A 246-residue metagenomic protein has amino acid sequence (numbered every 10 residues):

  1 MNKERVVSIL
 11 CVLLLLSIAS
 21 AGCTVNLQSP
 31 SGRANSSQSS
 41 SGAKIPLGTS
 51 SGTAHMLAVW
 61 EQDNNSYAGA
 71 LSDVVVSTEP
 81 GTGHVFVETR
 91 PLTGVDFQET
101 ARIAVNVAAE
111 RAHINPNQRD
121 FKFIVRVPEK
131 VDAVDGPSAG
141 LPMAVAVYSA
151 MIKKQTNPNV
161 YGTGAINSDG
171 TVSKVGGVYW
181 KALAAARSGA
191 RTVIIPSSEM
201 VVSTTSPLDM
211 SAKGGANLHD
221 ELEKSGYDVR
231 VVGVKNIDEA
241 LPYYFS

Functional and structural regions predicted by a protein language model:
M1-K3: N-terminal secretory signal peptides that target proteins for export/translocation
R5-V6, L10, I18, C23-S246: Peripheral, non-AAA+ core regions of ATP-driven protein-machinery
